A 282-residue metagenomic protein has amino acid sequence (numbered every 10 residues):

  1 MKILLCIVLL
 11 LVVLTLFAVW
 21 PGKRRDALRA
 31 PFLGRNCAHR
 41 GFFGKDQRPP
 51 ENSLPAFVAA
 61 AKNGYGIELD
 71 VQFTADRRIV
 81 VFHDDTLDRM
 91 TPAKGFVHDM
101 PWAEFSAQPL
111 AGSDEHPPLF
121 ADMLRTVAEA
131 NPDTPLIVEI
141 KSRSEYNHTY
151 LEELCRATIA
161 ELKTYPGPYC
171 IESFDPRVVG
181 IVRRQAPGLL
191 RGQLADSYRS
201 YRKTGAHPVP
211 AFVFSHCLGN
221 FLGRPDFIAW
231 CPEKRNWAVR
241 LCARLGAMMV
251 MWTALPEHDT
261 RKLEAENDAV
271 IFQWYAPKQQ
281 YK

Functional and structural regions predicted by a protein language model:
K2-K282: Phosphate-group recognition and catalysis centered on beta-loop-alpha active-site segments
